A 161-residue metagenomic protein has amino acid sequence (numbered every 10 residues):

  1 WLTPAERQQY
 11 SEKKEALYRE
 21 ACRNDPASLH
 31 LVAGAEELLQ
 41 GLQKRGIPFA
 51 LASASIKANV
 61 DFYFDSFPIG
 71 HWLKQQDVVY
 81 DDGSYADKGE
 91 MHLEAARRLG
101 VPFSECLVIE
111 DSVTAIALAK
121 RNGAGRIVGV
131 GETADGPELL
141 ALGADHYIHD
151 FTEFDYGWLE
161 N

Functional and structural regions predicted by a protein language model:
W1-K14: Conserved alpha/beta-hydrolase catalytic His-Asp/Glu region
S11-C22, H71-D77: Short, basic/glycine-rich phosphate-binding loops at helix/coil junctions that contact nucleotide phosphates
E12-E15, E36, D61, L93: Generic alpha-helical structural signal
K13-A21, G41, E94, R98: Solvent-exposed, charged/polar functional surfaces in cytosolic regulatory/catalytic domains
E20-L51, D61, G89: Short, acidic loop-to-helix structural element flanking the phosphoryl-transfer center in phosphate-processing enzymes
Q40, K57, F62-N161: Asp-based, Mg2+/Mn2+-dependent phosphohydrolase catalytic module
S53-S55: Conserved phosphate-coupling serine/threonine residues in phosphotransfer and NTP-handling enzymes
